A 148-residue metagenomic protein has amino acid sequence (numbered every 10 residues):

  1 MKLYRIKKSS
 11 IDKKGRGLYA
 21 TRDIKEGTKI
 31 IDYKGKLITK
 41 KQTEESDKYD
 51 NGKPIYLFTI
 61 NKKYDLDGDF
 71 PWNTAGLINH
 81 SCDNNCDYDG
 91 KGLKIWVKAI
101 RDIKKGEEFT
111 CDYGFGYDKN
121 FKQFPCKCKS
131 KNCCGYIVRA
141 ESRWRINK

Functional and structural regions predicted by a protein language model:
M1-Y88: Catalytic cores of histone-lysine modification enzymes
C82-K148: C-terminal SET catalytic tail plus cysteine-rich post-SET Zn-binding segment of SAM-dependent SET-domain
